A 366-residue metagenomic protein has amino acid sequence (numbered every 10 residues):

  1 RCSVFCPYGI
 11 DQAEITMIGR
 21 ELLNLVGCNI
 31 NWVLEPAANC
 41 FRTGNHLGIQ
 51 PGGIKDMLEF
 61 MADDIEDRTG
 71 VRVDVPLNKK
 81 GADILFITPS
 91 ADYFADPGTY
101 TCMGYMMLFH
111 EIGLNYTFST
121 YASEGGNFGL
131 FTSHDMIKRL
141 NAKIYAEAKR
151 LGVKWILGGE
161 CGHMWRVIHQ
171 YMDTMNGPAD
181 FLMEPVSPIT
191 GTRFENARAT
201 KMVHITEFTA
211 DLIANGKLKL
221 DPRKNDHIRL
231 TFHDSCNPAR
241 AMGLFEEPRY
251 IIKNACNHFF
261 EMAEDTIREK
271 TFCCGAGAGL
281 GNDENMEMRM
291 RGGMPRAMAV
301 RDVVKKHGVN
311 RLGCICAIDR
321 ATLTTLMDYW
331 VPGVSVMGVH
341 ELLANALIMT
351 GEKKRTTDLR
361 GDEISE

Functional and structural regions predicted by a protein language model:
R1-I10, T88-Y93, A122-F131, D135 (+4 more regions): Local cysteine-cluster metal-coordination motifs and their immediate loop/turn environment, predominantly Fe-S cluster
R1-N176, D180-S187, R360-E366: Iron-sulfur-cluster electron-transfer modules
C2-S3, K149-K154, R229-T231, V303-N310: Short, surface-exposed connector motifs at secondary-structure boundaries
M106-I112, S119, A214-L218, H227-M288: Redox- and metal-dependent alpha/beta enzyme cores, enriched for Fe-S-associated oxidoreductases and cofactor-handling
I137-L140, K217-H233, G279-G292, K353-E366: A polyampholytic, Gly/Pro-enriched intrinsically disordered region
Y171-P178, I252, L323-W330: Short, aromatic/basic amphipathic alpha-helical patches
F181-P222, E264-E269, D328-S365: Short, flexible loop segments at boundaries between secondary-structure elements
M288-N310: A short, acidic, amphipathic alpha-helical segment used as a generic capping/interface helix at domain edges
